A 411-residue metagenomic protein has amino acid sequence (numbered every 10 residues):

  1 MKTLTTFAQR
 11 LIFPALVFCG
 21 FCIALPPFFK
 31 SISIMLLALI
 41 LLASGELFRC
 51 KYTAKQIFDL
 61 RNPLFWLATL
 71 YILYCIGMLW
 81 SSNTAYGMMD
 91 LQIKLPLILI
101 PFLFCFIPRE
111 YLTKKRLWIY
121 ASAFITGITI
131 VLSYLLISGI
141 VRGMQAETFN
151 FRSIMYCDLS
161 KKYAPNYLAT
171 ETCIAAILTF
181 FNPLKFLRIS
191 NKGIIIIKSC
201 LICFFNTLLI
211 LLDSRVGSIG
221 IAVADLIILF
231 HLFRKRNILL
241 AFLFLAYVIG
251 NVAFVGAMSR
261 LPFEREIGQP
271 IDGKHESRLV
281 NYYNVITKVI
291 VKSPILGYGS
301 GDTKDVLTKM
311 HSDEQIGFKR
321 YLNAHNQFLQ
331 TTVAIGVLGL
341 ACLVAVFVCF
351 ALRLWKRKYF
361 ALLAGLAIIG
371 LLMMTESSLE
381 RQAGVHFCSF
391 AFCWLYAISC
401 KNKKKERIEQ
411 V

Functional and structural regions predicted by a protein language model:
M1-R49, Y71-S81, I369-L371: N-terminal signal-anchor transmembrane segment
C19, R116-N150, K162-F233, R353 (+1 more regions): Alpha-helical transmembrane segments of multi-pass inner-membrane proteins
F21, A43-Y52, M78-L132, L371: Transmembrane alpha-helical segments and their membrane-water interfaces
L36-L42, I177, F181, L362-M374 (+1 more regions): Transmembrane alpha-helices of multi-pass inner-membrane enzymes
L42-C50, I221-F242: Perimembrane helix-loop-helix junctions
S133, L211-L212, L232-I271, N284-K292 (+1 more regions): A membrane-periplasm/extracellular boundary helix in multi-pass inner-membrane enzymes that assemble envelope glycans
P270-V280, N284, K292, L296-I335: Long extracytoplasmic/lumenal interhelical loops at the membrane interface of multi-pass membrane proteins
A334-G370: Hydrophobic transmembrane alpha-helices and their immediate junctions
